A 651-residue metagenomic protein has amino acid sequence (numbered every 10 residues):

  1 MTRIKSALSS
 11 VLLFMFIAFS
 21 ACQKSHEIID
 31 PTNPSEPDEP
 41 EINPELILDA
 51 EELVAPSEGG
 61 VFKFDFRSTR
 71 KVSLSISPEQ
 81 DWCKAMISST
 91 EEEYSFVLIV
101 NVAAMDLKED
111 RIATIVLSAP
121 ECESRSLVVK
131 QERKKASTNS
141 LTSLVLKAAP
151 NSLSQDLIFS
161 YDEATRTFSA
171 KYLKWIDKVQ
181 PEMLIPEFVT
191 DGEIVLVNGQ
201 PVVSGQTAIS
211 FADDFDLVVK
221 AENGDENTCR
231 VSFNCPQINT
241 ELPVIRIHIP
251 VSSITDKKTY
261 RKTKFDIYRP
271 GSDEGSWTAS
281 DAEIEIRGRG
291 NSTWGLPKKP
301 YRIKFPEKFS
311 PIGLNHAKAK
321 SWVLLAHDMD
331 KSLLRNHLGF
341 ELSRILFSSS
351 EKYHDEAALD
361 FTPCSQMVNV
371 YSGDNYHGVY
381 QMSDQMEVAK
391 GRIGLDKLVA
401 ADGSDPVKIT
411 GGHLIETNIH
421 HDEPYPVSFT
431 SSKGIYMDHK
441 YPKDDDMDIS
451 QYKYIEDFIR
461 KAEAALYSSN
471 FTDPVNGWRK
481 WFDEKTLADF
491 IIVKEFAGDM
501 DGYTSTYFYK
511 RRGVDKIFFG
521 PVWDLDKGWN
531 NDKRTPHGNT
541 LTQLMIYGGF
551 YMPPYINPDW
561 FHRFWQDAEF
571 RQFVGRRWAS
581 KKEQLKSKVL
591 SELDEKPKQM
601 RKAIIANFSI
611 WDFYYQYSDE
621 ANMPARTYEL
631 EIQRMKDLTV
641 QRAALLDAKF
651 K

Functional and structural regions predicted by a protein language model:
M1-V11: Bacterial N-terminal signal peptides that target proteins for export
A18-A21: C-terminal motif of bacterial Sec signal peptides marking the signal peptidase cleavage site
Q23-T240: Beta-rich interaction/scaffold domains
N139-S154, S160, M183, D213-G224 (+4 more regions): Regulatory N- and C-terminal appendages and interdomain linkers associated with kinase/kinase-like NTP transferase
I267-A326, Q451: Conserved oxyanion/phosphate-binding beta-strand-loop segments in alpha/beta enzyme cores
A282, S292, L296, K440-K651: Middle-to-C-terminal accessory/interaction subdomains
L314-V379, A465-T486: A conserved hydrophobic secondary-structure block that centers on an alpha-helix together with its immediately flanking
H327, M382-F496: ATP-dependent phospho-/nucleotidyl transfer catalytic cores
